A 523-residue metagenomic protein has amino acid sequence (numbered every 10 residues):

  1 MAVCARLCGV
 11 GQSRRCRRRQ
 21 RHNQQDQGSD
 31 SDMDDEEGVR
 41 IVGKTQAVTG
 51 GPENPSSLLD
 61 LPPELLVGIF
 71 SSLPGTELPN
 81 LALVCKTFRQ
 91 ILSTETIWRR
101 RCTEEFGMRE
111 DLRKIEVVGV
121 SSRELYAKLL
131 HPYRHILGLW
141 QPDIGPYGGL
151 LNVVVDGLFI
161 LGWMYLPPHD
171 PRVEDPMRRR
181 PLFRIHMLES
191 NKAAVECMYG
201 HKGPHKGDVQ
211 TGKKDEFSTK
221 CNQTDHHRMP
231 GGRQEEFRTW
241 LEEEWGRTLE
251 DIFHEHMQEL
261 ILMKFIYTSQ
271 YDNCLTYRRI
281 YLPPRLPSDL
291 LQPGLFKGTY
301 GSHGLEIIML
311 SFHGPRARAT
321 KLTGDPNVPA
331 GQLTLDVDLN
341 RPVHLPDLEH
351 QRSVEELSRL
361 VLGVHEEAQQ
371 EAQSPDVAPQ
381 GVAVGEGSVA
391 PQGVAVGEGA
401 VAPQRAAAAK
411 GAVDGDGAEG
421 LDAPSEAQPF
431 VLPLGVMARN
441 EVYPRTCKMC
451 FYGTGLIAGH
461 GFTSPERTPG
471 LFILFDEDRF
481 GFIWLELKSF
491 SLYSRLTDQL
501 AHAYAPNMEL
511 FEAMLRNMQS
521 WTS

Functional and structural regions predicted by a protein language model:
M1-S72, N80, I91-E95, R100-L125: CRL adaptor-proximal regions
P63-L66, C85, L137, P293: Residue-level signal for cytosolic alpha-helical hairpin/rod architecture
S93-I97, C102-S523: Soluble ligand-binding/transfer domains with enclosed cavities or grooves
